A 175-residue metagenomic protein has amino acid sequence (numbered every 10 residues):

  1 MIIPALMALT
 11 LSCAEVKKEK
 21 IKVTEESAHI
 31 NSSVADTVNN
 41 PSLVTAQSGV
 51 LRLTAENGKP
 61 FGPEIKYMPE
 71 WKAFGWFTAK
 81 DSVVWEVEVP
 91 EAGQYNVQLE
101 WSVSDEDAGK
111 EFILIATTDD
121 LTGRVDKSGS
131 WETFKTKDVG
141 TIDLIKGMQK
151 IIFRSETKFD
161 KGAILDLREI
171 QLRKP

Functional and structural regions predicted by a protein language model:
M1-L11: Sec-dependent bacterial lipoprotein signal peptides
A14-P175: Extracytoplasmic
